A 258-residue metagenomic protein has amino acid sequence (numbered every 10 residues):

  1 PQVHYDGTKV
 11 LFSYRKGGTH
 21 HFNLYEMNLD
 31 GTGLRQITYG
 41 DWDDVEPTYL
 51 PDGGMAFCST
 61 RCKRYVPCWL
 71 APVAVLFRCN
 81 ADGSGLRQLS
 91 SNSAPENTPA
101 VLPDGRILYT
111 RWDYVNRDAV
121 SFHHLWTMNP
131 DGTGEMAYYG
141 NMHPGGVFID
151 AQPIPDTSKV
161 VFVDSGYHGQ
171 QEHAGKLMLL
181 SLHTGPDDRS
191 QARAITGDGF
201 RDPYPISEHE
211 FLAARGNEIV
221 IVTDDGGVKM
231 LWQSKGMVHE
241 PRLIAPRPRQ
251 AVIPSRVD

Functional and structural regions predicted by a protein language model:
Y5-D6, L50-D52, L102-D104, P155-D156 (+2 more regions): Residue-level detector of Asp-centered blade-edge/turn motifs that repeat once per structural unit in beta-propeller
G7-S13, G17-I37: A conserved hydrophobic secondary-structure block that centers on an alpha-helix together with its immediately flanking
K9-S13, E26, M55-T60, I107-W112 (+3 more regions): Residue position within the beta-strands of beta-propeller blades
Y14-N23, Y39-V45, C58-V75, A81 (+5 more regions): A flexible loop/linker signature enriched in serine peptidases of the S9 family
N28-D43, N80-A94, N129-V147, S181-G199 (+1 more regions): Multi-bladed beta-propeller domains
G145-I221: Loop/turn-rich, solvent-exposed surfaces of beta-rich toroidal or solenoidal domains
N217-R256: Blade-level signature of beta-propeller repeat domains, shared across WD40, Kelch, NHL, RCC1 and BNR/Asp-box propellers
